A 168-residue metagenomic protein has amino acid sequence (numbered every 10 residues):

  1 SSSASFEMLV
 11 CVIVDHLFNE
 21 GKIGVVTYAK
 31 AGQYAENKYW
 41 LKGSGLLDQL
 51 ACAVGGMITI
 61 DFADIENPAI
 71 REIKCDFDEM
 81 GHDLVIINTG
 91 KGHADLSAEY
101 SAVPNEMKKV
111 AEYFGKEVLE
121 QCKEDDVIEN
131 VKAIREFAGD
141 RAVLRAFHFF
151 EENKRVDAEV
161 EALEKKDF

Functional and structural regions predicted by a protein language model:
S1-E79: Gly/Ser-rich oxyanion-binding loop with an adjacent helix/lid that shapes the negatively charged ligand pocket
T59-F168: C-terminal nucleotide
